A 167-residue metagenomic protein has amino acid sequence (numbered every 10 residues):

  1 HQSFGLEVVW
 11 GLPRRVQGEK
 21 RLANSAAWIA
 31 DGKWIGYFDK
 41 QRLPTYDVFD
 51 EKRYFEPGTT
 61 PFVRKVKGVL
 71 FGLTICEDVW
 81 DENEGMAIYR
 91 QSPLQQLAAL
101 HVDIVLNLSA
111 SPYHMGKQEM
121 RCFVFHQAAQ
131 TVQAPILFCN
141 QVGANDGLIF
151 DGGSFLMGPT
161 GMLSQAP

Functional and structural regions predicted by a protein language model:
H1-P167: Enzyme catalytic cores with a strong preference for nitrogen-chemistry domains
